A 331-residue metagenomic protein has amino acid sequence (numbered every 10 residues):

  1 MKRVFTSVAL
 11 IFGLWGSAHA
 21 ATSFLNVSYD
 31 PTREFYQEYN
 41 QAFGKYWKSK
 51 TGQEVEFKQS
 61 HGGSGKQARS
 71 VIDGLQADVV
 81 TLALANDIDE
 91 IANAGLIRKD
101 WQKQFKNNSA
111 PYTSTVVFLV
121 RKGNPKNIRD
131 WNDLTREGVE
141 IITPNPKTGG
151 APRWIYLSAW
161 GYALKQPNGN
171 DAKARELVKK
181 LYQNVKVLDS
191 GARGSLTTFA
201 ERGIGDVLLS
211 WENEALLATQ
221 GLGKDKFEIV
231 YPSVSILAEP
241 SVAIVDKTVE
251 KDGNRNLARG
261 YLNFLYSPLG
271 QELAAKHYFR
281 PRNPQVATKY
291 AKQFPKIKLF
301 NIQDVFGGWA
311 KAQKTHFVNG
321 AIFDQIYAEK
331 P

Functional and structural regions predicted by a protein language model:
M1-V8: Bacterial N-terminal signal peptides that target proteins for export
W15-A20: Sec/Tat signal peptide C-region and signal peptidase I cleavage site
A21-T148, A291, K298, Y327: N-terminal segment of the mature folded domain
V27-Y29, V120-K122, E140-P167, L181-V185 (+1 more regions): Short beta-strand->loop
V116-N124, E239-N256, L273-H277: A bilobed periplasmic-binding-protein/Venus flytrap-type ligand-binding module shared by bacterial periplasmic
G123-R129, T148, G161-G169, T248-N256: Short helix-loop capping/hinge motifs at secondary-structure junctions, enriched in acidic/polar residues
Q166-S233: Ligand-binding pocket segment of bilobal, Venus flytrap-like solute-binding proteins
V249-P331: Extracellular/periplasmic juxtamembrane helices and adjacent flexible linkers that interface with membrane partners
